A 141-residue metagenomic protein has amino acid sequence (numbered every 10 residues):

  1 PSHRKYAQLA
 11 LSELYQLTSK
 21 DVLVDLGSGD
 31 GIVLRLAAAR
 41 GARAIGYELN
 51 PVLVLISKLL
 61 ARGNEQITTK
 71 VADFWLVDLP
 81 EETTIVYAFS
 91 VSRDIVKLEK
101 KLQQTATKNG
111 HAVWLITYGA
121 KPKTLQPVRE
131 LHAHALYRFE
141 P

Functional and structural regions predicted by a protein language model:
P1-T18: S-adenosyl-L-methionine
K20-G29: Conserved class I S-adenosyl-L-methionine
D30-A42: Conserved SAM-binding loop of SAM-dependent methyltransferases across substrates and taxa, primarily the Class I
R43-E48: Conserved SAM-binding motif I beta-strand of class I
S57-K58: Conserved SAM-binding loop
N64-F74: Conserved SAM-binding strand-loop segment of SAM-dependent methyltransferases
L76-P80: Short conserved loop adjoining the S-adenosyl-L-methionine
R93-P141: C-terminal substrate-binding/active-site "lid" region of AdoMet-derived donor-dependent transferases
